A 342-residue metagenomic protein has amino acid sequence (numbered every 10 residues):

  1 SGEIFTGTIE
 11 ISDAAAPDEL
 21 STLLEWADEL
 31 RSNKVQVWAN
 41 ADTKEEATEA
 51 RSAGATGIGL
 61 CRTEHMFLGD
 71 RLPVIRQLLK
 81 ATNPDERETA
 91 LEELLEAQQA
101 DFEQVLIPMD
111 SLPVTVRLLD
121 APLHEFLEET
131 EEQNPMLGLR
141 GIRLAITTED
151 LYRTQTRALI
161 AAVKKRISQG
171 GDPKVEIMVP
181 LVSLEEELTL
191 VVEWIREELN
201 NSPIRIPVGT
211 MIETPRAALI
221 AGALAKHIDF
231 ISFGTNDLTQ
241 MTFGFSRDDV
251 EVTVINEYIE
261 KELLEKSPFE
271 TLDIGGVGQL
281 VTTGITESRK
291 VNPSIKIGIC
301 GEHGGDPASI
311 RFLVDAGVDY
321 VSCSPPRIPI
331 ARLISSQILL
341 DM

Functional and structural regions predicted by a protein language model:
S1-E3: Structured functional modules or segments
F5-D18: Short, structured interface segments
A16, L20-M342: Conserved alpha/beta-domain cores
